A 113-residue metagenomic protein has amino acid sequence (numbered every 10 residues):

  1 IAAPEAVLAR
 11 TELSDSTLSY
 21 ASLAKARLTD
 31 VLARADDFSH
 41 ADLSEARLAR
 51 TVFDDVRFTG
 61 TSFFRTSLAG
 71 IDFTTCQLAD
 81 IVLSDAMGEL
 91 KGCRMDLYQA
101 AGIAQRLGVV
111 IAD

Functional and structural regions predicted by a protein language model:
I1-D113: Tandem repeat scaffolds
